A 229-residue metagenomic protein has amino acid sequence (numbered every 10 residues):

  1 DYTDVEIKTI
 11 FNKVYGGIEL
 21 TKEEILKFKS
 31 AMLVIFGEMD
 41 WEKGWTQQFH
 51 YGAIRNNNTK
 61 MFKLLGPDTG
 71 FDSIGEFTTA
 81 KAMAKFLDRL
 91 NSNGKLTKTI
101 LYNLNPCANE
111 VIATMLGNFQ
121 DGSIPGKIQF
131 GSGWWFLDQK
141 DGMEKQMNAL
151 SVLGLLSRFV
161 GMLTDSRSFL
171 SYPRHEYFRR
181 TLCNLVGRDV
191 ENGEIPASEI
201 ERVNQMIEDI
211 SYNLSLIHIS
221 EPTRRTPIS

Functional and structural regions predicted by a protein language model:
D1-K98, C107-P125, E144-M162, F178-G187: Histidine/acidic residue-rich metal-binding segments in metalloenzymes
H50, D165, S215: Conserved, mostly hydrophobic/aromatic
T99-N109, G133-G142: Extended C-terminal subregions enriched in glycine
F130-W135, M143-L150, R202: Glycine-rich flexible loops
G131, M162-T164: Active-site neighborhood of phospho(di)ester-bond hydrolases with catalytic His/Asp-centered motifs
Q139, F169-Y172: Short active-site-adjacent structural elements
H175-S220: Active-site or pore-adjacent capping/gating segments
I217-S229: Single conserved hydrophobic/aromatic residue that forms the stacking wall/gate of nucleotide- or nucleobase-binding
